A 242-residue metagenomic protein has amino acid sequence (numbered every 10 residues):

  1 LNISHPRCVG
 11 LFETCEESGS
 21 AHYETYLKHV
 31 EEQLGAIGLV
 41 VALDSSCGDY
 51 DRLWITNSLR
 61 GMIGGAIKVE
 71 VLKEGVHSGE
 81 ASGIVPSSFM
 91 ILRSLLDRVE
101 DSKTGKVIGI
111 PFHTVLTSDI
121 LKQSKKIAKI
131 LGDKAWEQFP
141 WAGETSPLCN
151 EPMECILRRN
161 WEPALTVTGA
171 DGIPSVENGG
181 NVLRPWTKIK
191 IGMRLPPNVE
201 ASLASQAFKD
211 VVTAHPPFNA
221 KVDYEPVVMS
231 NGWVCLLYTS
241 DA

Functional and structural regions predicted by a protein language model:
L1-G19, G65, S82-D101, I191: Alpha-helical metal-binding/catalytic segments enriched in His/Glu/Asp
L1-S58: Acidic/histidine-rich catalytic neighborhood of metal-dependent amide-processing enzymes
H5, A36, R60-G64, N160-E162 (+1 more regions): Short, solvent-exposed loop/turn segments at the edges of secondary structure
H5-E13, V41, I108-T114, D223-V227: Beta-strand segments within the central parallel beta-sheet cores of soluble alpha/beta enzyme folds
E32-G35, G48, N57, S78-P174 (+2 more regions): Acidic-enriched catalytic cores of C-N bond-cleaving enzymes acting on peptides and small amides
T56-E70: Flexible glycine/proline-rich, aromatic-decorated loop/lid segments
M193-P196, D223-L237: A short beta-alpha structural unit
Y238-A242: Conserved small/polar residues in nucleotide/adenosyl-binding loops
